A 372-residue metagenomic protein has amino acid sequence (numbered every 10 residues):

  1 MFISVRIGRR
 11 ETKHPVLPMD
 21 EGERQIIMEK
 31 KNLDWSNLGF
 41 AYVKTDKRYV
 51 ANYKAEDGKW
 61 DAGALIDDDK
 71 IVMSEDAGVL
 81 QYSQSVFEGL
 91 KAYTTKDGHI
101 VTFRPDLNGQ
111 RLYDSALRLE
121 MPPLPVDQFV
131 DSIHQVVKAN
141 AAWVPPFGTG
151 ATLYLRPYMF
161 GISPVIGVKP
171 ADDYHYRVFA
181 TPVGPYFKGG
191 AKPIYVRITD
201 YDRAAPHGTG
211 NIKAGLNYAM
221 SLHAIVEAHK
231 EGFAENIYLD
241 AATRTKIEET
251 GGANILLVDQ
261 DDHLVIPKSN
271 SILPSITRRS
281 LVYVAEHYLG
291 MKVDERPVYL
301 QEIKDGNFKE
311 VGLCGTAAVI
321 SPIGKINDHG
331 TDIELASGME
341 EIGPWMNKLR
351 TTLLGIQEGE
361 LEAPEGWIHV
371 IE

Functional and structural regions predicted by a protein language model:
M1-Q25: N-terminal amphipathic/basic-hydrophobic helices that include classical n-h-c signal peptides and signal-anchor
D20-D46, K188, A242-E372: Conserved catalytic-core subdomain
D34-N37, N108, Y113, L119-E231 (+1 more regions): Extended Lys/Arg-rich, glycine-bearing segments that form polyanion-binding/interaction patches within enzyme domains
Y42-E56, G78, A191-L239, W345-E372: Active-site-adjacent loop/helix segments that line or gate small-molecule/cofactor pockets in enzymes
V50-W60, Y93-G98, P105, I162 (+4 more regions): Short acidic-glycine loop/turn motifs at beta-strand connectors
S74-L90, I320: Conserved phosphate/anionic-ligand binding catalytic regions in large, soluble enzymes, centered on
F87-G89, Y93-F129, L273: Active-site- and interface-proximal helix/loop "cap" or "latch" segments in soluble metabolic and energy-transducing
